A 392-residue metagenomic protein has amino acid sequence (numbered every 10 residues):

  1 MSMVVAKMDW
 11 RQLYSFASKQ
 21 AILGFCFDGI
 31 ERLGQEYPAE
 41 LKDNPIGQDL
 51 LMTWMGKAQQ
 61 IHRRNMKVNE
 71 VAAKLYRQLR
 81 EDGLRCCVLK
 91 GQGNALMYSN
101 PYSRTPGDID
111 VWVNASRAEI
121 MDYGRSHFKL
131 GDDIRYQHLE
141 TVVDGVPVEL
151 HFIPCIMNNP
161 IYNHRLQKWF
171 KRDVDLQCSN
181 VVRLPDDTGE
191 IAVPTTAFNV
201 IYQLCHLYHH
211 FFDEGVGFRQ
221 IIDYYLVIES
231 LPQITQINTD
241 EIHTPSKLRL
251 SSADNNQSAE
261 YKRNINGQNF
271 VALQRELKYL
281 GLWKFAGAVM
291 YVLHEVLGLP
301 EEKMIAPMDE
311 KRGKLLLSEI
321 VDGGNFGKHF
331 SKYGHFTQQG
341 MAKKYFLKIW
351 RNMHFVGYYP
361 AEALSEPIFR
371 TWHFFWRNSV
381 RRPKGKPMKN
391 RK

Functional and structural regions predicted by a protein language model:
M1-G107, W112-L231, Y261-K392: Conserved NTP-donor binding/palm subdomain of two-metal-ion nucleotidyltransferases/polymerases, i.e., the charged
A39, Q233-N264, K392: Short, low-complexity, charge-dense intrinsically disordered segments
